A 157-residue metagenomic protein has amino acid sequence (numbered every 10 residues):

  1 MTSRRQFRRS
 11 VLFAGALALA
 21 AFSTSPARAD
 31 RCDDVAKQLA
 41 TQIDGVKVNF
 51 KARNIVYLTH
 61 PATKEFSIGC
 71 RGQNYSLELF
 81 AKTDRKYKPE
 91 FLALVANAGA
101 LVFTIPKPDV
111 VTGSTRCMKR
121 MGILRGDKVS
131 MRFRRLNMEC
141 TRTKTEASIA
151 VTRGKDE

Functional and structural regions predicted by a protein language model:
T2-A14: Bacterial N-terminal signal peptides that target proteins for export
F13-A21: Bacterial N-terminal signal peptides
T24-A29: Sec/Tat signal peptide C-region and signal peptidase I cleavage site
D30-N74: N-terminal secretory signal peptides
Q38-I43, S76-A81, L124-D127, A147-V151: Extracellular/mature segments of secreted proteins
V46-Y57, K107-N137: Short Gly/Thr-rich strand-loop-strand
C70-M121: Long, charged/polar, surface-exposed segments that mediate recognition or autoinhibition
K128-K155: Short, exposed beta-strand-loop hairpins at the edges of beta-sheets in extracellular/periplasmic proteins
